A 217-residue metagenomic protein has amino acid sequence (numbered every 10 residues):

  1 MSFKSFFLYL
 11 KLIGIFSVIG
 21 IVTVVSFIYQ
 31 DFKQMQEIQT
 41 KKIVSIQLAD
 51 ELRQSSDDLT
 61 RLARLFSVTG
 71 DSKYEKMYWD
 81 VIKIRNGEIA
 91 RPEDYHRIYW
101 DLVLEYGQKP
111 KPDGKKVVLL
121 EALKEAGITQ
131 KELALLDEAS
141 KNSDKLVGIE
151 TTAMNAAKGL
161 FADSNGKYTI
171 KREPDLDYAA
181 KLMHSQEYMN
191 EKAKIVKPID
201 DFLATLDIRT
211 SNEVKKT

Functional and structural regions predicted by a protein language model:
M1-F3: Short, Lys/Arg-rich, polar N-terminal cytosolic tail immediately upstream of the first transmembrane signal-anchor
F7: Carboxylate/His-rich catalytic cores and anion/metal-binding grooves
L10, G14-D58, I98-A139: Amphipathic alpha-helical segments and their boundaries
I19-V22, S26, A193-F202: Alpha-helical transmembrane segments of multi-pass integral membrane proteins
K41-S67, R85-I89, L136, S143-L146 (+3 more regions): N-terminal alpha-helical signal peptides/signal-anchor transmembrane segments
L59-D101, Y168-D175, A179: Extracytoplasmic/periplasmic helical hairpin of the input-sensing domain located between the first two N-terminal
L102-V103, K109-D200: Polar/charged, Q/E/K-enriched amphipathic alpha-helical segments with strong coiled-coil propensity that act as
D207-T217: Membrane-interface helix-start motif
